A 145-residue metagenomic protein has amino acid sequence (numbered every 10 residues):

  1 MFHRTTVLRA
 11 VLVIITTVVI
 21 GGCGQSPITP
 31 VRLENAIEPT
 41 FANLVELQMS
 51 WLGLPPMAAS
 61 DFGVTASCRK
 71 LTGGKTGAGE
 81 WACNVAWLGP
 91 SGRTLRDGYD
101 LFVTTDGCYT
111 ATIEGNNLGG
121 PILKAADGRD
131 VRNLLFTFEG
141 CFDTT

Functional and structural regions predicted by a protein language model:
M1-G21: Sec-dependent bacterial lipoprotein signal peptides
M1-R4, I28, L52: Short, aromatic- and cysteine-enriched interfacial helices/patches that mediate contacts at lipid membranes
V7-A10, L33, A59-V64: A broad structural signal for short, well-ordered beta-strand segments within beta-sheet-rich domains
C23-S26: Bacterial signal peptide processing site
R32-M49: Post-signal peptide N-terminal segment of mature Sec-exported envelope proteins
L44-K75: Post-signal-peptide N-terminal segment of Sec-exported extracytoplasmic proteins
G77-T145: Extracytosolic low-complexity repeat regions of secreted or lipid-anchored proteins
